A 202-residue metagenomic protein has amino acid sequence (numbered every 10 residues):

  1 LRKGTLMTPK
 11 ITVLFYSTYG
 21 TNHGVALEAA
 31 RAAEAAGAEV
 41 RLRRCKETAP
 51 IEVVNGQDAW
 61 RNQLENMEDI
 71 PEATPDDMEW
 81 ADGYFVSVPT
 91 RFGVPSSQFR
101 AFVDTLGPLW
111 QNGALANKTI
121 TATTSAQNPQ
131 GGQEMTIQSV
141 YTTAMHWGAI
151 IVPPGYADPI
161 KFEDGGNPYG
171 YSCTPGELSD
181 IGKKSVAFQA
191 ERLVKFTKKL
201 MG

Functional and structural regions predicted by a protein language model:
R2-Q111, C173-G202: N-terminal beta1-alpha1-beta2 submodule of the flavodoxin-like/Rossmannoid cofactor-binding fold
T18, A81, R91, P129-Q130 (+2 more regions): Short glycine/serine/threonine-biased micro-segments
E52-G56, E134-M135, E163-G166: Short aromatic-enriched loop/helix-cap "lid" or pocket-rim segments at secondary-structure transitions that line
L115, Y169: Short clusters of hydrophobic/aromatic residues that line enzyme substrate/ligand-binding pockets
A116-E163: Short, glycine-/small-residue-rich phosphate/pyrophosphate-handling segment
M145-P168, G176-A187, L193: A charged, well-structured terminal subsegment
